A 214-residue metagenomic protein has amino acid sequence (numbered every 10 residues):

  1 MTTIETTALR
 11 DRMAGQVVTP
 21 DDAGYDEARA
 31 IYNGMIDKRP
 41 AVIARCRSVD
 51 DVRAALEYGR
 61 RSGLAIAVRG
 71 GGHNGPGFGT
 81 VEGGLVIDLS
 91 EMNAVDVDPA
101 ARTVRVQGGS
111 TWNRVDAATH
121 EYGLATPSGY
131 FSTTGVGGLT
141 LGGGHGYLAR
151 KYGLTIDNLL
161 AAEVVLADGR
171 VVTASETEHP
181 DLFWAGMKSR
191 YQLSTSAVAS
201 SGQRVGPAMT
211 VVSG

Functional and structural regions predicted by a protein language model:
M1-H145, R150-K151, N158, T173 (+2 more regions): N-terminal accessory segments
A125, A162-G214: C-terminal cap/substrate-recognition region of VAO/PCMH-type FAD-linked oxidoreductases
